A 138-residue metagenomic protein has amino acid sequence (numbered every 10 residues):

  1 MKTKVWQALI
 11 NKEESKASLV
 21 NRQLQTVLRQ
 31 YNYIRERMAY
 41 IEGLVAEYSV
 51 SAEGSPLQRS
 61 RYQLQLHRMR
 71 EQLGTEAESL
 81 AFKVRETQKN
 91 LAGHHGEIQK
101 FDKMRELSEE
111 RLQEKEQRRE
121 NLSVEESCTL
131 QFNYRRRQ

Functional and structural regions predicted by a protein language model:
M1-Q138: Charge-rich amphipathic alpha-helical interaction elements
